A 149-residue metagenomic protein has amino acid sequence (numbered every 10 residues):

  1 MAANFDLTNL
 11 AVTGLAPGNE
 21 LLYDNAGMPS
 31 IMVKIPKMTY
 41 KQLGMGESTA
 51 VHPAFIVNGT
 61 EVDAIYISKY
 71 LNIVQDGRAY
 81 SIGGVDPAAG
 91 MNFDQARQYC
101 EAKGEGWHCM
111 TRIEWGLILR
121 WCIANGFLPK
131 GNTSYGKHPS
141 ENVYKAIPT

Functional and structural regions predicted by a protein language model:
M1-A54: N-terminal module-boundary/linker segments of secreted carbohydrate-active enzymes
V51-T149: Short aromatic-cysteine micro-motif
